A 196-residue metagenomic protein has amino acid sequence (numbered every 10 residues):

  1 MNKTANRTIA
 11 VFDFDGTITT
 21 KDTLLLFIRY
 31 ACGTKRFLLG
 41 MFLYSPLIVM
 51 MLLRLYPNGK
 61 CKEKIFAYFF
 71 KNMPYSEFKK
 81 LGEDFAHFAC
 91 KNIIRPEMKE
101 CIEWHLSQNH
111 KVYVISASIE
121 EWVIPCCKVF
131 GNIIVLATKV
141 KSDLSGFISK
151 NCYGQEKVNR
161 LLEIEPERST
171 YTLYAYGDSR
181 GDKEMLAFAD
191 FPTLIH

Functional and structural regions predicted by a protein language model:
M1-R54: Active-site neighborhood of HAD-like aspartate-dependent phosphohydrolases
N2-R7, K80, H87-H196: C-terminal cap/substrate-recognition subdomain and adjoining C-terminal extension of metal-dependent phosphatase-like
D13, I65, D143: Residue-level signal for pocket-adjacent positions within structured domains
I18, K35, N72, A89-I93 (+1 more regions): Residues at alpha-helix boundaries and short interhelical turns
T20-K21, N58-K62, G154: Generic structural signal for well-ordered secondary structure
V49-R54, G59-Y75, F130, I134-V135: Short, compositionally biased "basic patch" segments
C61-E97: Metal-dependent phosphoesterase signature
